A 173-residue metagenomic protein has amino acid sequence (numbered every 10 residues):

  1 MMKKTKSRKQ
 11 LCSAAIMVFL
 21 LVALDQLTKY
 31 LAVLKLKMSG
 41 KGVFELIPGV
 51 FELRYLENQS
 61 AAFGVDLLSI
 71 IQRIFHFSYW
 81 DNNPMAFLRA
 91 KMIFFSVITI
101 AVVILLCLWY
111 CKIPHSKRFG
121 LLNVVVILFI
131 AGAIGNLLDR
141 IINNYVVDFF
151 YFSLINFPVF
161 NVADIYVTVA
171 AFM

Functional and structural regions predicted by a protein language model:
M1-M173: Alpha-helical transmembrane bundles and membrane-interface segments of multipass inner-membrane proteins
